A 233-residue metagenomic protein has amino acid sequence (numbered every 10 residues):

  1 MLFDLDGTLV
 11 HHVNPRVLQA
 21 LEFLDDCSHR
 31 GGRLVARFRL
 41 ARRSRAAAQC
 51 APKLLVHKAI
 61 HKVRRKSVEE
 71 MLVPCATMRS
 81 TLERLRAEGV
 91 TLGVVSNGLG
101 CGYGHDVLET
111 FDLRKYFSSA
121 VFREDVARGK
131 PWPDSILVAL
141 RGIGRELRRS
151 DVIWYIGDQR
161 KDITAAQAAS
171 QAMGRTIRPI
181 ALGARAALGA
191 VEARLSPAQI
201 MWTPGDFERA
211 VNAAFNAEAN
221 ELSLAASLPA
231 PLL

Functional and structural regions predicted by a protein language model:
M1-F3, N216, N220-L233: Non-catalytic pre-domain segments flanking phosphatase-related domains
M1-S44, A48: Active-site neighborhood of HAD-like aspartate-dependent phosphohydrolases
T8, P15, G100, K161 (+1 more regions): Conserved Rossmann-like nucleotide-cofactor binding loop
A51-R64, Y116-A120: Short, basic/glycine-rich phosphate-binding loops at helix/coil junctions that contact nucleotide phosphates
R65-V94, H105, P133: Short, acidic loop-to-helix structural element flanking the phosphoryl-transfer center in phosphate-processing enzymes
V95-W154, R160-Q171: Substrate-recognition "cap/lid" segment bordering the active-site pocket of phosphatases
F111-E124, G189-A214: Structural recognition of alpha->loop->beta junctions
Y155-G205: Acidic, Mg2+-coordinating phosphoryl-transfer loop and its flanking beta/alpha structural elements, shared across
